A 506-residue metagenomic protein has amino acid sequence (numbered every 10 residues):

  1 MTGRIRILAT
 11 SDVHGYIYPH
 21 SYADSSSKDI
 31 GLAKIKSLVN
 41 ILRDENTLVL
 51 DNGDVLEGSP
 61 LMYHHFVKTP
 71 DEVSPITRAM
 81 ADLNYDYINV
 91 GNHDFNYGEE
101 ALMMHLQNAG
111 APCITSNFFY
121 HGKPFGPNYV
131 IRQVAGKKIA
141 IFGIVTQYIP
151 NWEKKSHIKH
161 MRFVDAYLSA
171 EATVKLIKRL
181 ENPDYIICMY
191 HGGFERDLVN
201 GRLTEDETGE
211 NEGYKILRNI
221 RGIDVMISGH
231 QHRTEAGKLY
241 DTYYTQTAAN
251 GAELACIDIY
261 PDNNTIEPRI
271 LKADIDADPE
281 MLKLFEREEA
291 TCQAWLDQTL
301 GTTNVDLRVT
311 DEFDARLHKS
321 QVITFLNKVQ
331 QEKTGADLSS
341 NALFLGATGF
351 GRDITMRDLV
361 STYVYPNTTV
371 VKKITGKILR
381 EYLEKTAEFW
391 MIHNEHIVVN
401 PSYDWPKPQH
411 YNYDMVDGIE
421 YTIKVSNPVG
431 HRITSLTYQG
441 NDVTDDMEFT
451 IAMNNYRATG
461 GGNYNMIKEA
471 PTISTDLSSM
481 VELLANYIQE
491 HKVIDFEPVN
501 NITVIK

Functional and structural regions predicted by a protein language model:
M1-E280, L317-I323, K328-V329, E388 (+2 more regions): Acidic, metal/ion-coordinating pockets
R4-R6, Y16, I30, K34 (+5 more regions): Feature captures C-terminal
I17, T303, L307, L359: Short clusters of hydrophobic/aromatic residues that line enzyme substrate/ligand-binding pockets
N52, T77, G301-T303, T310 (+1 more regions): Short, flexible segments with low predicted structural confidence
G122, G201, N304-V305, T310 (+1 more regions): Intrinsic-disorder/low-complexity loop/linker signature
K283-R287: Short, surface-exposed secondary-structure junctions/capping segments
E289-Q298: Acidic, glycine-rich low-complexity/disordered segments
Q298-K319: Glycine-rich phosphate/diphosphate-binding loops and the adjacent beta-loop-alpha structural elements that coordinate
